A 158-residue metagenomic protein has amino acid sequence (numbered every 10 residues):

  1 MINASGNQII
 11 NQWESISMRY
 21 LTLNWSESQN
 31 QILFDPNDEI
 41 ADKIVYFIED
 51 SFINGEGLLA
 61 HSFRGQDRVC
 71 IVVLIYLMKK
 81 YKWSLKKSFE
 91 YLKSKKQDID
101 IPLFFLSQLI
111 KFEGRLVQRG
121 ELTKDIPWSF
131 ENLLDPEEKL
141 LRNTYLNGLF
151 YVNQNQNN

Functional and structural regions predicted by a protein language model:
N3, T22-N24: Structural signal for conserved beta-strand scaffold positions within catalytic alpha/beta enzyme cores
A4-I10: Short, polar loop motifs at secondary-structure junctions
Q8, E27-Q29, L116: Residue-level detector of flexible, active-site-proximal loop/helix-junction positions within diverse enzyme catalytic
Q12, N24-W25: N-terminal interaction/assembly modules
S15-M18: Short, structured coil segments at secondary-structure junctions
S26, D38-E39: Cysteine-dependent phosphatase catalytic core of the protein tyrosine phosphatase
N30-N37: Short, charged, surface-exposed secondary-structure boundary motifs
D42-A60, R64-Q66, I71-N158: PTP/DSP superfamily signal
